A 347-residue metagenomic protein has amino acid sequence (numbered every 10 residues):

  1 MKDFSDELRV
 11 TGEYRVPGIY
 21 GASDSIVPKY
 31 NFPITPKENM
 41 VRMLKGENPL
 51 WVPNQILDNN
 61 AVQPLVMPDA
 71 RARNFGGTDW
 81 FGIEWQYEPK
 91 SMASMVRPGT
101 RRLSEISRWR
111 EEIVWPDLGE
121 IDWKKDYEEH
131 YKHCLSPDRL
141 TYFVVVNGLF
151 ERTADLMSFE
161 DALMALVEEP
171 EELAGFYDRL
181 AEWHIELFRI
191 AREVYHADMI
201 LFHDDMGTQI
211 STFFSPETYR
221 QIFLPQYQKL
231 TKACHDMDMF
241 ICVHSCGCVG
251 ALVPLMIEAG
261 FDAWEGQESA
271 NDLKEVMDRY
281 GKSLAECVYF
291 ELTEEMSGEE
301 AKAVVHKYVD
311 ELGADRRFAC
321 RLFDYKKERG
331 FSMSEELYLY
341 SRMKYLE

Functional and structural regions predicted by a protein language model:
M1-Q55, N59, V114-E347: Active-site loop segments of alpha/beta catalytic cores
K45-E47, W51-E88: N-terminal accessory/capping or targeting/presequence segment of soluble
L65-D69, P89-A93, R97-P98, D155 (+2 more regions): Short aromatic-enriched loop/helix-cap "lid" or pocket-rim segments at secondary-structure transitions that line
F75-K124, L135-F143: A contiguous, low-structure linker/loop signature
